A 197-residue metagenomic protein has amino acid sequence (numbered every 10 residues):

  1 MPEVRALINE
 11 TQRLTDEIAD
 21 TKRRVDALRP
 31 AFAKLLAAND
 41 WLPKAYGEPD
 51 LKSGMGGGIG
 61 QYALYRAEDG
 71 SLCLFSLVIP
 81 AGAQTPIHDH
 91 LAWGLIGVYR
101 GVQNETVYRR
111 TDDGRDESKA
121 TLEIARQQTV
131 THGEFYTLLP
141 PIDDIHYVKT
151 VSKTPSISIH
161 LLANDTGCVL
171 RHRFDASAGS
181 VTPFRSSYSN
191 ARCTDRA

Functional and structural regions predicted by a protein language model:
M1-D40: N-terminal leader/capping segments at the start of a protein or of a new domain
S53-A81: A short glycine-rich, His/Asp/Glu-containing loop-to-beta-strand
F75-D89, L139-D143: Conserved short histidine dyad/triad with adjacent acidic residue
A92-R110: Glycine- and acidic-residue-biased ligand/ion/polar-headgroup-sensing regions
L95-G97, K153-C168: A short hydrophobic beta-strand segment most commonly corresponding to one strand of the jelly-roll/cupin
R110-I145, S187: Short acidic-glycine-tyrosine-enriched beta hairpin
Y147-S152: Asparagine-centered strand-capping/turn motif at beta-strand->loop junctions
F174-A197: Long hydrophobic alpha-helical segments typical of transmembrane helices together with their membrane-interfacial
